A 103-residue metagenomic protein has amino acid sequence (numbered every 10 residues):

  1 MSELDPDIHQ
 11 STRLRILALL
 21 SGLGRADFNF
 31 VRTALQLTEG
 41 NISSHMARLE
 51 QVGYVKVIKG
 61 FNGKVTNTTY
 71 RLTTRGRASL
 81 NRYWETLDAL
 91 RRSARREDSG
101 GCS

Functional and structural regions predicted by a protein language model:
M1, A78-S103: Amphipathic alpha-helical dimerization/coiled-coil segments that flank or bridge DNA-binding/regulatory modules
E3-N41, N62-R71: N-terminal helix-turn-helix DNA-binding core of bacterial DNA-binding proteins
S43, R77-A78: Generic structural signal for individual residues within well-ordered alpha-helical segments across diverse proteins
M46-A47: Short, hydrophobic-biased segments on the C-terminal half of alpha helices that form "recognition helices"
G53: Glycine-centered, phosphate/nucleic-acid-interacting loop/turn motifs that mediate DNA/RNA or nucleotide
V57: Short beta-strand "wing" residues that participate in macromolecule-binding interfaces
L72-G76: Accessory beta->alpha helical hairpin/"wing" motif in late/C-terminal subdomains of nucleic-acid enzymes
